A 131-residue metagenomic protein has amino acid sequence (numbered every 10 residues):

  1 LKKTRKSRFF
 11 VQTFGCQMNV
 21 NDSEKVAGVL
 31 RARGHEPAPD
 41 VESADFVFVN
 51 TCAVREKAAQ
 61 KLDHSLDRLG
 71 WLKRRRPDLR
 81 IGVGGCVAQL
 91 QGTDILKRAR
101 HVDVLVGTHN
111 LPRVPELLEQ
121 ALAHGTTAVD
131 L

Functional and structural regions predicted by a protein language model:
L1-L131: Proteins enriched for Cys/Gly/acidic motifs involved in redox and nucleic-acid/cofactor modification
